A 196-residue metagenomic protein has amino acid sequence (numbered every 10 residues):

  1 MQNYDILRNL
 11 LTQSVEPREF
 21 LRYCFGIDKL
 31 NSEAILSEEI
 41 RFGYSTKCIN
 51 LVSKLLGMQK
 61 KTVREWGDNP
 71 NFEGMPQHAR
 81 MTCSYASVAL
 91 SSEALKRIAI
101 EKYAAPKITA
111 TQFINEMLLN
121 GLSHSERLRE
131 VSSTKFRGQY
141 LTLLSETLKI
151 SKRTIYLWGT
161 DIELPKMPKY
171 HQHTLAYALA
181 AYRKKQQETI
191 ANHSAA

Functional and structural regions predicted by a protein language model:
M1, Y140-E146, T160, Q172 (+3 more regions): Extended, non-core accessory segments
M1-S45, A99-R137: A short, Lys/Arg-rich alpha-helix, primarily the initiator
E19, A89-F113, Y182-S194: A short, Lys/Arg-enriched interface patch at domain edges and termini
C48-L56, Y140-L148: Short alpha-helical "recognition helix" segments of helix-turn-helix
G57-G74, I150-K166: Recognition helix of helix-turn-helix/homeodomain-like DNA-binding domains that insert into the DNA major groove
M75-A94, M167-E188: DNA major-groove recognition helix of helix-turn-helix/homeodomain DNA-binding modules
